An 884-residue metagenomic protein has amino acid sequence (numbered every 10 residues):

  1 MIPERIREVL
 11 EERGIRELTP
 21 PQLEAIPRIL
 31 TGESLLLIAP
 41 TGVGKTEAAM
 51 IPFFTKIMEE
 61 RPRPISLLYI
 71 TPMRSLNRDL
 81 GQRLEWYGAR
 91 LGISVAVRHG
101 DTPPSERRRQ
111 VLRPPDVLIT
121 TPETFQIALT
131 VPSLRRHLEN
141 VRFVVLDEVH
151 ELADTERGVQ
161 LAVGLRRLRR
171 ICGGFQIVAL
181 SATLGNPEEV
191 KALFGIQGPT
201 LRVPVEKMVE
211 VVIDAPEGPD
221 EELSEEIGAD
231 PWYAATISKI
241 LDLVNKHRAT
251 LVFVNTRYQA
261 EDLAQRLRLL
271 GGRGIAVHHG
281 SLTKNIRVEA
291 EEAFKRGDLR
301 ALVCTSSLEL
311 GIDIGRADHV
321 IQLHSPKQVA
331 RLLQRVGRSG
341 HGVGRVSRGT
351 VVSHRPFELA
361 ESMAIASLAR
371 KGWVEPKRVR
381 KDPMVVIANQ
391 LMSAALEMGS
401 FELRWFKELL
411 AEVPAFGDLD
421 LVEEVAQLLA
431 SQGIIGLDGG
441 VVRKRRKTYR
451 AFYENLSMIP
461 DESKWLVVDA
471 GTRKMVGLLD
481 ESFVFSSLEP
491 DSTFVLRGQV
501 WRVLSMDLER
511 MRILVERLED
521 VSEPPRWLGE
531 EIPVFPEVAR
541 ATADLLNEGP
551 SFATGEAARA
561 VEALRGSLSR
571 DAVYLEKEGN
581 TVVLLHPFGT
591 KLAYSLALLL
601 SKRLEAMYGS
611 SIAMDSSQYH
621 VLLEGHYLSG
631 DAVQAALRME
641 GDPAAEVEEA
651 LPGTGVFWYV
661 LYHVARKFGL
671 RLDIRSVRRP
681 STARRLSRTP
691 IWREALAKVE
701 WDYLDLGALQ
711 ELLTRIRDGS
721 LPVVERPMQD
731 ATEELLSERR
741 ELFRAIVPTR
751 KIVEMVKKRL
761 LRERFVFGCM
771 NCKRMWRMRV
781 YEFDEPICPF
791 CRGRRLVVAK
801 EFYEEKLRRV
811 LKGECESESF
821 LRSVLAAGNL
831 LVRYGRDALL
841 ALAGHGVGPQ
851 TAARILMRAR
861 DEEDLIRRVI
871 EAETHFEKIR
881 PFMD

Functional and structural regions predicted by a protein language model:
R5-E11, P20, E24, L30-V43 (+2 more regions): Helicase motor core with emphasis on the C-terminal RecA-like subdomain
N186, E225-A234, D438-S486, D491: A contiguous, basic/glycine-rich beta-loop/short-helix subdomain that forms a polymer-engagement track
K407-K464, P525, E530-D884: Extended, highly charged accessory segments
Q499-M506: Short beta-strand-centered aromatic/proline hotspots
D507-R526: Short, solvent-exposed secondary-structure boundary/capping segments
